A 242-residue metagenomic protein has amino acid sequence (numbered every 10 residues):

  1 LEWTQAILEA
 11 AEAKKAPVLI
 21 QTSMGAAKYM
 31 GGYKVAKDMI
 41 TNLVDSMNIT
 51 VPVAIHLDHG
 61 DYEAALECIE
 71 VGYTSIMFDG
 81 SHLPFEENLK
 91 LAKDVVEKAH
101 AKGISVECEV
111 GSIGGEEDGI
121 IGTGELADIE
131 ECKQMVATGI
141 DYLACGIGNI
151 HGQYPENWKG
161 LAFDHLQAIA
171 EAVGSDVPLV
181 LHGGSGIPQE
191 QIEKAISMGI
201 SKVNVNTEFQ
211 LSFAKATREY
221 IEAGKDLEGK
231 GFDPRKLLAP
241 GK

Functional and structural regions predicted by a protein language model:
L1-A26, Y33-T50, H59-D176, Q189-I200 (+2 more regions): Alpha/beta enzyme core
L181-S185: Glycine-rich beta-strand-to-loop/alpha-helix junction loops that act as flexible
P188-K242: C-terminal alpha-helical cap/extension of soluble enzyme domains
